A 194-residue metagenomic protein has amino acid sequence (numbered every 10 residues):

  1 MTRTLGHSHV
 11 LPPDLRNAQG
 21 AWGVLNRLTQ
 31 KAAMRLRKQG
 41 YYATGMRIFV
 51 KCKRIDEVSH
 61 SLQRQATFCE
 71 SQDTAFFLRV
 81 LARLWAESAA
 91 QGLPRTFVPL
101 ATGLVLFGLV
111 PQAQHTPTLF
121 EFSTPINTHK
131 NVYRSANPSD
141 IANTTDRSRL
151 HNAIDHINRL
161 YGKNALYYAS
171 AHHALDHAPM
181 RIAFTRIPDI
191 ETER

Functional and structural regions predicted by a protein language model:
M1-T96: DNA-contacting surface of Y-family translesion DNA polymerases
A66-R194: Acidic, metal-coordinating catalytic segment for phosphate/diphosphate chemistry, firing primarily on the Nudix
